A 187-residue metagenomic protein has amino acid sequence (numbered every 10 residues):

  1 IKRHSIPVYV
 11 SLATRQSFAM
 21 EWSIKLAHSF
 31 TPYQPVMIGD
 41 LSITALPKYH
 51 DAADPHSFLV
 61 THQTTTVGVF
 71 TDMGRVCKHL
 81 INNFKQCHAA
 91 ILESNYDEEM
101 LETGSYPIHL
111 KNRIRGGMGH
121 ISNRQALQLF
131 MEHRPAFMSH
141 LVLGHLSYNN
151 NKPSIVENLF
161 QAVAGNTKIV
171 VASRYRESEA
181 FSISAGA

Functional and structural regions predicted by a protein language model:
I1-H4, Q63-T64, A136-V142: Short, surface-exposed connector motifs at secondary-structure boundaries
I1-Q34: Active-site HxH/HxHxD metal-binding segment of metal-dependent hydrolases
R3-I6, S23-L26, Q63-T65, K85-H88 (+1 more regions): Short glycine/proline-enriched coil/turn segments at helix->beta-strand junctions
T14, K48-D51, T71-R75, S94-Y96 (+2 more regions): Active-site metal-binding loops of divalent metal-dependent hydrolases
T14-M20, E99, N150-N151, E177-A180: Short, charged/polar "capping" segments at the starts of alpha-helices and the immediately preceding loops
A27-H28, I43, I169: Generic structural signal for residues in well-ordered beta-strands
T31-A89, A180-A187: Core dinuclear metal-dependent hydrolase active-site scaffold
K78-R174: Cap/insert and terminal regions of metallo-dependent hydrolase folds
